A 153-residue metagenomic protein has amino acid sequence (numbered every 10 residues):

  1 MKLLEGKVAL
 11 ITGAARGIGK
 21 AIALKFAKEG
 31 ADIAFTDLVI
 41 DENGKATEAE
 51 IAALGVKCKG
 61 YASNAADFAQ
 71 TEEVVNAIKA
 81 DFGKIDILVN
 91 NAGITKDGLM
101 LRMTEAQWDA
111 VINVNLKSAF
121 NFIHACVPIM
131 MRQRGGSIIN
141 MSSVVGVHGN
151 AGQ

Functional and structural regions predicted by a protein language model:
L4-A34: Canonical Rossmann dinucleotide-binding motif of NAD(H)/NADP(H)-dependent dehydrogenases/reductases, specifically
A31-A46: Conserved glycine-rich Rossmann-like NAD(P)H-binding loop of the short-chain dehydrogenase/reductase
D41, A62-V74, E105: The beta1-alpha1 cofactor-binding region of Rossmann-like NAD(H)/NADP(H)-dependent oxidoreductases
L99-M100, Q107-I112: Substrate-binding pocket helix/loop in short-chain dehydrogenase/reductase
L101, H148-G152: Active-site loop immediately N-terminal to the catalytic Tyr-X3-Lys motif of short-chain dehydrogenase/reductase
I123-H124: A short, exposed helix-loop element centered on a Lys and neighboring polar residues
S143: Residue(s) in the substrate-gating loop at a strand-loop-helix junction that position the organic substrate next
